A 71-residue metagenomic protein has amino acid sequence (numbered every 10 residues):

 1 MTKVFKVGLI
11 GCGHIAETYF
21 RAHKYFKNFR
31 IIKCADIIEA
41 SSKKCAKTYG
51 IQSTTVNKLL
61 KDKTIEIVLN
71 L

Functional and structural regions predicted by a protein language model:
M1-Y49: N-terminal Rossmann-like dinucleotide-binding module
I51-L71: Beta-loop-alpha module in the N-terminal Rossmann-like domain of NAD(P)-dependent dehydrogenases, especially those
